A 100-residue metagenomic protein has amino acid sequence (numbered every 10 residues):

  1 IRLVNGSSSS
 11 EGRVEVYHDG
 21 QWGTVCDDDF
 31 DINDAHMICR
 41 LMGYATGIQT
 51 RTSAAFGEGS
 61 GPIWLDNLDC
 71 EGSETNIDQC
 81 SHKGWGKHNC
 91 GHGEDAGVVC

Functional and structural regions predicted by a protein language model:
I1-C100: Typically disulfide-stabilized, N-glycosylated extracellular/lumenal ectodomains of secreted and cell-surface proteins
